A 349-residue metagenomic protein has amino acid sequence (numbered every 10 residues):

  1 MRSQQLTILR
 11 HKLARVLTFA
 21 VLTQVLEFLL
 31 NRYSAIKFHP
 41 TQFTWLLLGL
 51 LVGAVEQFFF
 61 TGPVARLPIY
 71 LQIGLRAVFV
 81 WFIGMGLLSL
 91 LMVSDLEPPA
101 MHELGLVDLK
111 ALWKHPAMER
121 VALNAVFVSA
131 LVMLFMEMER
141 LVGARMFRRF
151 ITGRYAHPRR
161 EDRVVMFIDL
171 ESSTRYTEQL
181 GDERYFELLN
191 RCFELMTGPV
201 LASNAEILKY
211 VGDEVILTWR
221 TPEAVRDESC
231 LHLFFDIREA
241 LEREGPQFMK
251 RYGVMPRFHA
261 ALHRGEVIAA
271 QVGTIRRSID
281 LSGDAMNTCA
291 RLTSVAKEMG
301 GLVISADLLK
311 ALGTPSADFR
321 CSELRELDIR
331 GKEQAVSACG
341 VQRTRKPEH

Functional and structural regions predicted by a protein language model:
M1-L50, V55-I69: N-terminal juxtamembrane segment and adjoining first transmembrane helix
V55-F60, Y70-P116: Hydrophobic transmembrane alpha-helices
L96-E161: Regulatory cytosolic signal-relay segments
H157-H232: Catalytic NTP-binding/metal-coordinating core of nucleotidyl cyclase/transferase enzymes
L188-C192, L233, I237, D284-T288: Hydrophobic alpha-helical membrane-association signature
V200-S229, G245-D284: Catalytic core of nucleotidyl cyclases, primarily class III adenylyl/guanylyl cyclases
H263, D284-K310: Catalytic/regulatory signature loops of cyclic-dinucleotide turnover enzymes and related class III nucleotidyl cyclases
E298-H349: Cytosolic regulatory/linker segments at or just downstream of nucleotide-handling modules in signal-transduction
